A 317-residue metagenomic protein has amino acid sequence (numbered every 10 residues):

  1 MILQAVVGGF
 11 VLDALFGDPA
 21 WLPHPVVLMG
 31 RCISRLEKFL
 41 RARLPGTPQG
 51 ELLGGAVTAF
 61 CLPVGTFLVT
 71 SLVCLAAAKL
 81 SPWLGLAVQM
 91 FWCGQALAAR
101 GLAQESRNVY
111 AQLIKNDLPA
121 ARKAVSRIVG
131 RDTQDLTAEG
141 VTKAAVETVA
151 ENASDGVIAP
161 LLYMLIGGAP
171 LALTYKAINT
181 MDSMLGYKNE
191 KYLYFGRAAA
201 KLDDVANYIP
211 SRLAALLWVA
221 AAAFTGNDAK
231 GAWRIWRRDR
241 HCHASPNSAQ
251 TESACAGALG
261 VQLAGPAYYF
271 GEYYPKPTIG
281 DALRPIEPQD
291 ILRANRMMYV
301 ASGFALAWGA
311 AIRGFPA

Functional and structural regions predicted by a protein language model:
M1-T174, I178, G186-A317: Hydrophobic alpha-helical transmembrane segments
S183: Glycine-rich phosphate/dinucleotide-binding loop and adjoining beta-alpha-beta core of small-molecule
